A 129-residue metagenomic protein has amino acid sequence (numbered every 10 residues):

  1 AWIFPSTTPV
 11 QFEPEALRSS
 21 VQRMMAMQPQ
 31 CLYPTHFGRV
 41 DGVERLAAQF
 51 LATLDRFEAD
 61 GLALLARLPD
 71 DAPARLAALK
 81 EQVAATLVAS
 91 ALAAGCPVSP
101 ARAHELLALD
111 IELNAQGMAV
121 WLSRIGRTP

Functional and structural regions predicted by a protein language model:
A1-E44: Metallo-beta-lactamase
L17-S20, F57, N114: Alpha-helical packing segments of well-folded alpha/beta enzyme cores
R18, A47, G126: Functionally constrained cores in energy, signaling, and assembly domains
V43-A52: Histidine/acidic-residue-rich catalytic or RNA/ligand-binding cores of hydrolases and nuclease-related proteins
A52-A59: Generic structural signal for well-ordered, non-membrane alpha-helices
A59, A63-P129: C-terminal regulatory/interaction regions
